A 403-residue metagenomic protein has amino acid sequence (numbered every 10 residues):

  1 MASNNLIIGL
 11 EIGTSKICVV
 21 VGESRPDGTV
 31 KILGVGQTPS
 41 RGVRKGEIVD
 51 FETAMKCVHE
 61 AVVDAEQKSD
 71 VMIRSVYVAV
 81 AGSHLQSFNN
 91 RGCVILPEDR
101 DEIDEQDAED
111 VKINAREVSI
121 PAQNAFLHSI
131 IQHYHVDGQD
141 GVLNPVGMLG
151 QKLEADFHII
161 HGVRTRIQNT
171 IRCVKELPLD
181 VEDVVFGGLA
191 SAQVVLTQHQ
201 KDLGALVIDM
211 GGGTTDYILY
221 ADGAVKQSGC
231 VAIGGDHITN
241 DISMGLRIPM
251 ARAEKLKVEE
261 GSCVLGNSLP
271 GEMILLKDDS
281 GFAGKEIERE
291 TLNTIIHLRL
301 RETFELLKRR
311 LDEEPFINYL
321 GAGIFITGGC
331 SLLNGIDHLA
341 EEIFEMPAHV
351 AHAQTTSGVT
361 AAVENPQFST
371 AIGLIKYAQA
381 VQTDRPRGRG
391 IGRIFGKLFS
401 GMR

Functional and structural regions predicted by a protein language model:
M1-K16, V20-V207, A224-K226, G235 (+8 more regions): Nucleotide/phosphate-binding catalytic cleft detector across ATP-hydrolyzing and phosphate-transferring enzymes
T14, G212-G213, L219: Short, glycine/acidic-enriched loop or turn micro-motifs at the edges of active sites
V78-S83, G211, A322-L332: Glycine-rich beta-strand-to-loop/alpha-helix junction loops that act as flexible
L206, I218, G223-K226, C230 (+2 more regions): Conserved structured catalytic cores and adjacent interaction surfaces of nucleotide-binding/hydrolyzing enzymes
R299-K308: A general structural motif
L307, I326, L374: Hydrophobic, well-ordered secondary-structure elements that form the walls of internal hydrophobic environments
L311: Active-site/ligand-binding-proximal alpha/beta "capping" segment
